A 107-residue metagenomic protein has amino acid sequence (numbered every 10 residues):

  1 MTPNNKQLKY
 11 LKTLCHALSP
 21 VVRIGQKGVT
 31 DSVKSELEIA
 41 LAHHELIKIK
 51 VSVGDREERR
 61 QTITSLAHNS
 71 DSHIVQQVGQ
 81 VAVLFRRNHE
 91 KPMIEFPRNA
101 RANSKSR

Functional and structural regions predicted by a protein language model:
M1-R107: Positively charged, polar, low-complexity stretches
